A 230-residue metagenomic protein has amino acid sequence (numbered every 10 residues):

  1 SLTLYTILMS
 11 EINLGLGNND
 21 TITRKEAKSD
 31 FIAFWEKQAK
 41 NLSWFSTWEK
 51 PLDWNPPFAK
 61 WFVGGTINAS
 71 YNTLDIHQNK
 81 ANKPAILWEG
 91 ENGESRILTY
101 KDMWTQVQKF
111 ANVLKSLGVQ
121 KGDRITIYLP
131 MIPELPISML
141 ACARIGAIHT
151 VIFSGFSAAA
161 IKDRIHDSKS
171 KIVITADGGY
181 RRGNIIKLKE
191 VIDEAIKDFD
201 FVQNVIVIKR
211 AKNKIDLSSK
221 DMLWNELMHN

Functional and structural regions predicted by a protein language model:
T6-I22: Short, contiguous pre-domain boundary segments
K28-T47, G65-I86: A short N-terminal helical cap/helix-turn-helix that marks the beginning of AMP-binding/adenylate-forming
L52, T73-T99, K209-D216: AMP-dependent adenylate-forming
I86-L140, S157-K162, D216-H229: Conserved AMP-binding/adenylate-forming core of the ANL superfamily
N92, T175-N230: ANL superfamily adenylate-forming
L129, T150-H166, G178-Y180, N184-K187: ATP-dependent adenylate-forming carboxylate-activation enzymes
S138, C142-A143, I192: Short hydrophobic alpha-helical segments of the AMP-binding
G146: Structured binding elements
